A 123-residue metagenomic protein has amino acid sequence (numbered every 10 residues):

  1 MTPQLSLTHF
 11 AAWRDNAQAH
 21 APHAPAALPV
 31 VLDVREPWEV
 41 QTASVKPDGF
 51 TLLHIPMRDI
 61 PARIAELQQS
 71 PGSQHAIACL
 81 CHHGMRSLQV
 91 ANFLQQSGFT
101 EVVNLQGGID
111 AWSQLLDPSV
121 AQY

Functional and structural regions predicted by a protein language model:
M1-P29, P37-I77, M85-Y123: Rhodanese-like catalytic fold shared by cysteine-dependent sulfurtransferases and DSP/PTP-type phosphatases
C81: Short cysteine clusters
